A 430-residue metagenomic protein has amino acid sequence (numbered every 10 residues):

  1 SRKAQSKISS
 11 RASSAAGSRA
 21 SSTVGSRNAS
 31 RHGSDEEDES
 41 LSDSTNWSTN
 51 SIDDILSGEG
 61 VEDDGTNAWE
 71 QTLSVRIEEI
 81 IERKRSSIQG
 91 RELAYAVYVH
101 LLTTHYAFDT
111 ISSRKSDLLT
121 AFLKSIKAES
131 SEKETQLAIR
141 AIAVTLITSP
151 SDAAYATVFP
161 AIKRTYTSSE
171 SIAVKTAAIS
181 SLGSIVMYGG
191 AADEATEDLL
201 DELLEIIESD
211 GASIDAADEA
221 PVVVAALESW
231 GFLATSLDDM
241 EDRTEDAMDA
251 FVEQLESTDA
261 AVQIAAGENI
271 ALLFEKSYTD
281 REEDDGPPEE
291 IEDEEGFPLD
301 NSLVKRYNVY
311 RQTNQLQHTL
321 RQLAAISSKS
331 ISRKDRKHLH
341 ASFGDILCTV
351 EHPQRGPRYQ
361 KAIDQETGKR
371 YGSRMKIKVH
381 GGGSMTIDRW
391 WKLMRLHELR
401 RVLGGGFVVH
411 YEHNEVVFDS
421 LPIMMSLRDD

Functional and structural regions predicted by a protein language model:
S1-G25, V309-T313, Q317, R321-D430: Long C-terminal extensions of eukaryotic subunits of large macromolecular complexes
S1-V75, E295, I423-S426, D430: Fungal intrinsically disordered, low-complexity polar regions
S30-E59, S87-T104, E132-I142, A173-L182 (+1 more regions): HEAT-repeat alpha-solenoid elements in large eukaryotic scaffold proteins
T66-I142: Onset and early core of a folded interaction/catalytic domain in large eukaryotic regulators
T66-I77, I111-L123, S151-K163, A192-L204 (+4 more regions): Core helices of alpha-solenoid repeat scaffolds
E82-Q89, A121-E134, R164-V174, S213-P221 (+1 more regions): Short coil/turn segments at helix-helix junctions and helix-capping linkers within large alpha-helical proteins
A94-H105, A138-S149, T165, A178-G190 (+4 more regions): Hydrophobic residues within the alpha-helices of tandem HEAT/HEAT-like
L146-A220, D238-M240, T279-D280, D293-L316 (+1 more regions): Eukaryotic alpha-helical solenoid repeat scaffolds
